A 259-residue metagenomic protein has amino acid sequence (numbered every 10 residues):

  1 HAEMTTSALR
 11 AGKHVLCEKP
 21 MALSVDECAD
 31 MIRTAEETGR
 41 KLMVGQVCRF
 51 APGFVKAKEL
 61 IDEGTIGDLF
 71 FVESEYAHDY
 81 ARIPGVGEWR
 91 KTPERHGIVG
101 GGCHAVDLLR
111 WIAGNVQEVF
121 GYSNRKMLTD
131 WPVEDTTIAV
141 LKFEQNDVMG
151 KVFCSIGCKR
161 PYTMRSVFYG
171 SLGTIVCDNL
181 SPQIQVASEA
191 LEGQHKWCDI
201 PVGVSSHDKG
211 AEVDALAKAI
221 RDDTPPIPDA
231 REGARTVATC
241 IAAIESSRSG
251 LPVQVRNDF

Functional and structural regions predicted by a protein language model:
H1, T5, C28, A51-F54 (+3 more regions): A general structural signal for well-ordered alpha-helical segments in protein cores
A2-R49, G64: Beta-strand-loop-alpha-helix segment that lines the small-molecule cofactor/substrate pocket of alpha/beta enzymes
G12, V86-E94, L191-D199: Short glycine/proline- and charge-enriched loop/turn segments that cap or connect secondary-structure elements
K13, R40-K41, D68-F70, V148-G150: Short, well-ordered coil/turn segments that N-cap beta-strands
C17, L42-V44, E73, V152 (+1 more regions): Hydrophobic residues in well-ordered beta-strands that form the structural core
A29, K218-F259: C-terminal helix-rich "cap/oligomerization" subdomain common to oxidoreductases
K41, C48-W131, G250: Predominantly a Rossmann-like dinucleotide-binding segment in NAD(P)-dependent oxidoreductases
V106-Q183, G210-D222, F259: Contiguous beta-strand/loop segments that form the cofactor/metal-binding neighborhood of enzyme cores
